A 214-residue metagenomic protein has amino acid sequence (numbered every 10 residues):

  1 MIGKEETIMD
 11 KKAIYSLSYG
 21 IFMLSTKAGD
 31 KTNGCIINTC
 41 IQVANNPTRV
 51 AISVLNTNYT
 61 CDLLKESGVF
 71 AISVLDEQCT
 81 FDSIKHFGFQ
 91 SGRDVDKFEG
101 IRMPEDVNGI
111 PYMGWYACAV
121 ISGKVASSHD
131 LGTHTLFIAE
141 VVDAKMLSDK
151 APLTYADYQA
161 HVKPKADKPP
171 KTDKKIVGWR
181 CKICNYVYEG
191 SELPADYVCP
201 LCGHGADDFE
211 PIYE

Functional and structural regions predicted by a protein language model:
M1-I183, Y188, E214: Basic, polyanion-binding surface patches
K182, P200, H204-D208: Mobile acidic interaction elements
G190-S191, A206-P211: Short, non-ligating residues that shape and space the ligands of small metal-coordination modules and catalytic
G190-V198: Short linker/helix segments within small regulatory modules
